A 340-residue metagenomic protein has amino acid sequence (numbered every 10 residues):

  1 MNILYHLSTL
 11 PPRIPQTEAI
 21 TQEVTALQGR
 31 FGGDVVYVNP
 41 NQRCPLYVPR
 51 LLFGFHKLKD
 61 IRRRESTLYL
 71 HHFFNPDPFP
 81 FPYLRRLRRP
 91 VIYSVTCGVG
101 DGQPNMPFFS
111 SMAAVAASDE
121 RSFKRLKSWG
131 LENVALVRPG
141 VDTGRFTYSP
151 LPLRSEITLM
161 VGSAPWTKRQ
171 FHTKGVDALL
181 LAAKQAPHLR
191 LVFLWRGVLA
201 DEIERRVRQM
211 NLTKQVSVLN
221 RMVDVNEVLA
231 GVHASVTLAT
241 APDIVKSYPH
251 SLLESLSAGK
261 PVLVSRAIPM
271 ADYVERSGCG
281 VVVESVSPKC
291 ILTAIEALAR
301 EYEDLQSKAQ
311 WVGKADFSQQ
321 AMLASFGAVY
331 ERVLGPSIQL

Functional and structural regions predicted by a protein language model:
H71-F79, V95-T96: Short His-centered aromatic/hydrophobic patch
R85-R86, I92-Y93, D101-A117, K124-W129: A conserved, positively charged/aromatic
Q103-P104, K124-S128, V141-E156: Acidic anion/phosphate-binding donor-loop and adjacent secondary structure in glycosyltransferase catalytic cores
L151-K174, L180-A183, V192: Conserved donor-binding/catalytic core segment of Leloir-type glycosyltransferases
Q170-K174, T237-L253, R266, A271-D272: Nucleotide-sugar-dependent
D201-M222: Nucleotide-activated donor-binding/catalytic signature segment of Leloir-type glycosyltransferases, i.e., the conserved
R276-S277, V281-P288, I295-E303: Conserved acidic donor-binding segment of nucleotide-sugar-dependent glycosyltransferases
S287, R300-G335: A charged, aromatic-enriched C-terminal amphipathic alpha-helix characteristic of glycosyltransferases across folds
